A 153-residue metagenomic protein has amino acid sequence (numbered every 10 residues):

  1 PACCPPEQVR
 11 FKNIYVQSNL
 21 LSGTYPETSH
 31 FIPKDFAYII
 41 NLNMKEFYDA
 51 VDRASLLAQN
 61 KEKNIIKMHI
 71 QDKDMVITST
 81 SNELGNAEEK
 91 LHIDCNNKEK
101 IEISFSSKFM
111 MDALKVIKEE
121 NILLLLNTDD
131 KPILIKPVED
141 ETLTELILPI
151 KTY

Functional and structural regions predicted by a protein language model:
P1-L21, F36-Y153: DNA polymerase processivity clamps
E27-T28: Specificity-determining recognition surfaces
F31-P33: Short hinge/gating elements
